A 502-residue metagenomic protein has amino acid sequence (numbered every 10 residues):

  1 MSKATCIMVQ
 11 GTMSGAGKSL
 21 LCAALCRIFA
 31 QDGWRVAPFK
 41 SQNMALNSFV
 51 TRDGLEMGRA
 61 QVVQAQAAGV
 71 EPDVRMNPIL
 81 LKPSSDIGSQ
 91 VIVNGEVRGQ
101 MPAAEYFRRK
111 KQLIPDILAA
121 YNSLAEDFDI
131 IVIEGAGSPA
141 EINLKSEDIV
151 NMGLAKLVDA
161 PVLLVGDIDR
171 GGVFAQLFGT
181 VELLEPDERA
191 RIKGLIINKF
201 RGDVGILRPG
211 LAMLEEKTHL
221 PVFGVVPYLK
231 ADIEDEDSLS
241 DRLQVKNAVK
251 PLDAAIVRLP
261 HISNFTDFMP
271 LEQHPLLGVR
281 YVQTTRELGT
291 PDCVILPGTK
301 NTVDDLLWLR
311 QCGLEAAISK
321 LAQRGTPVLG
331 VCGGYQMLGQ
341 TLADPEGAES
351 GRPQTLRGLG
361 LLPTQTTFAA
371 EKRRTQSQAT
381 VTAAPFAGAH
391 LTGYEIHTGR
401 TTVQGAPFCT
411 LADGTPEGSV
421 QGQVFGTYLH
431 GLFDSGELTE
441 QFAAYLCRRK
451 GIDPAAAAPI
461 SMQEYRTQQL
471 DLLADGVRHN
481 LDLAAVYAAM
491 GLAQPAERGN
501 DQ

Functional and structural regions predicted by a protein language model:
M1-A322, P327, D344-G347, A370-E371 (+1 more regions): Flexible phosphate-sensing "switch/lid" loops adjacent to ATP/NTP-binding sites across phosphate-transfer
G330, G334: Gly/Ala-rich beta-loop-alpha elbow adjacent to hydrolase catalytic centers
M337: Conserved catalytic-site region of short-chain dehydrogenase/reductase
A348-T375: Conserved P-loop NTPase catalytic core
